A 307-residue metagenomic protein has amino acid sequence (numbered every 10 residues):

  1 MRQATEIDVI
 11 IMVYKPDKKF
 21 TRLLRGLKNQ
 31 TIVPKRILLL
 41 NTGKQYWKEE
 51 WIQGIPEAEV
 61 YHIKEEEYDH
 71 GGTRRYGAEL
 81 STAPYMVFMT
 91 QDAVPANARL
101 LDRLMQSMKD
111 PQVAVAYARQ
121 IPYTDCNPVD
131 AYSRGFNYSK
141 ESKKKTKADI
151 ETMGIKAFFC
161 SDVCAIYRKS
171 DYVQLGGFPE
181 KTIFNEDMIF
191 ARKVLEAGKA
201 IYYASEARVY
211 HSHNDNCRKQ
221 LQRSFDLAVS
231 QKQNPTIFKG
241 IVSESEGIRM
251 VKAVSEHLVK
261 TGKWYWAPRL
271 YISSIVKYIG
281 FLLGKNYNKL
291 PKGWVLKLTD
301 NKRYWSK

Functional and structural regions predicted by a protein language model:
K15-N29: Short, well-formed alpha-helical segments that are part of the catalytic scaffolds of diverse glycosyltransferases
P34-K44, H62-I63: Short beta-strand/loop segment that forms part of the nucleotide-sugar
K64-S81: Glycine-rich, basic loop-to-helix element that forms the pyrophosphate-binding segment of sugar-nucleotide handling
M86: Short aromatic/hydrophobic "clamp" motif used to bind/position activated sugar donors
V94, A98-A131: Conserved donor NDP-sugar-binding/catalytic core segment of glycosyltransferases
K147-Y167, I183: A recurrent flexible, glycine/aromatic-enriched loop bordering the glycosyltransferase active site that acts as
F184-F190: Acidic donor-binding loop at a coil-to-helix junction in glycosyltransferase catalytic cores that engages
I201, A207-G280: Active-site-adjacent helix/loop segment of glycosyltransferases that harbors family-specific signature motifs
